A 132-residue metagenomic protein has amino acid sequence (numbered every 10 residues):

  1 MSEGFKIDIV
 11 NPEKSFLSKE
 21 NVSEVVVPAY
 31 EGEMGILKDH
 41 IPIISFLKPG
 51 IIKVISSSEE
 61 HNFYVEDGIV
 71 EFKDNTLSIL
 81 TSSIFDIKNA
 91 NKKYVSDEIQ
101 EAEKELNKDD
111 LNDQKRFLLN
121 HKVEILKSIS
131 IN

Functional and structural regions predicted by a protein language model:
M1-G4: N-terminal export/targeting signal detector
K6-E101: Compact, glycine-rich, soluble single-domain proteins
F85-N132: Acidic/glycine-rich phosphate/pyrophosphate-binding loops and surrounding catalytic core that coordinate Mg2+
